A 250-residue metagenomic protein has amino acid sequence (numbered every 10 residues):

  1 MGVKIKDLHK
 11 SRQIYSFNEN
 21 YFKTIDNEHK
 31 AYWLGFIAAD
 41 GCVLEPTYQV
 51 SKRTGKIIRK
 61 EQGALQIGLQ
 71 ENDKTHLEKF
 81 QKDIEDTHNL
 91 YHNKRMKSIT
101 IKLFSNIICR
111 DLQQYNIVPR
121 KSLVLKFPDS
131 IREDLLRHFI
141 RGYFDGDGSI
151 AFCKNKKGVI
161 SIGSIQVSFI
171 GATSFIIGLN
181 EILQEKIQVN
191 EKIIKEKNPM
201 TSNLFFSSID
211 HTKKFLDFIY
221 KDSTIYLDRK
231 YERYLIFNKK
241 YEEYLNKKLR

Functional and structural regions predicted by a protein language model:
M1-R250: Internal intein/HINT superfamily modules and their associated LAGLIDADG
